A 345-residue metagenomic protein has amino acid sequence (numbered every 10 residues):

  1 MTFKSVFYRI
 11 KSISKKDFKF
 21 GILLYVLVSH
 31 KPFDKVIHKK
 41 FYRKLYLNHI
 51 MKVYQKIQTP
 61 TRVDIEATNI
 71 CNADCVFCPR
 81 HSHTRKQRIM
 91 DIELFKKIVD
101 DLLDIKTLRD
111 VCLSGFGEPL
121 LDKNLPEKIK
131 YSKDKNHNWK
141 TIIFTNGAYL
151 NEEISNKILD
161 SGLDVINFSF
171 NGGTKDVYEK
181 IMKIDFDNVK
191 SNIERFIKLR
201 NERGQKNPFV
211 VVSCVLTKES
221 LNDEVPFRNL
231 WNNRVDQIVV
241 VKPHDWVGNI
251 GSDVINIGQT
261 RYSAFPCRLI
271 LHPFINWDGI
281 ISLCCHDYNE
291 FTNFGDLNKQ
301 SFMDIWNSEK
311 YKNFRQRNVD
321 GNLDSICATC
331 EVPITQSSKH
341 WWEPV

Functional and structural regions predicted by a protein language model:
Y8, S12, F20-V165, K180-D187 (+2 more regions): Conserved alpha-helical substructure of the radical SAM core
I10, I22-Y25, K44-T59, H81 (+2 more regions): Flexible mid-to-C-terminal extensions adjoining Fe-S/redox cofactors in radical SAM and related proteins
I57, S263-C267: Short loop/turn motifs at secondary-structure junctions and domain boundaries
V63-A67, C71-N72, D91, E118 (+8 more regions): Generic structural signal for small/hydrophobic residues in well-ordered secondary structure, especially within
I70, D74, P266, I326: The −1 position to Zn-ligating cysteines in a subset of zinc-ribbon hairpins
I105-S114, N136-I142, D160-F170, D187-V254 (+1 more regions): Conserved C-terminal portion of the radical SAM core fold that forms the substrate/S-adenosylmethionine-binding
L150-E152, S220-E224, S282: Short, well-ordered alpha-helical microsegments
